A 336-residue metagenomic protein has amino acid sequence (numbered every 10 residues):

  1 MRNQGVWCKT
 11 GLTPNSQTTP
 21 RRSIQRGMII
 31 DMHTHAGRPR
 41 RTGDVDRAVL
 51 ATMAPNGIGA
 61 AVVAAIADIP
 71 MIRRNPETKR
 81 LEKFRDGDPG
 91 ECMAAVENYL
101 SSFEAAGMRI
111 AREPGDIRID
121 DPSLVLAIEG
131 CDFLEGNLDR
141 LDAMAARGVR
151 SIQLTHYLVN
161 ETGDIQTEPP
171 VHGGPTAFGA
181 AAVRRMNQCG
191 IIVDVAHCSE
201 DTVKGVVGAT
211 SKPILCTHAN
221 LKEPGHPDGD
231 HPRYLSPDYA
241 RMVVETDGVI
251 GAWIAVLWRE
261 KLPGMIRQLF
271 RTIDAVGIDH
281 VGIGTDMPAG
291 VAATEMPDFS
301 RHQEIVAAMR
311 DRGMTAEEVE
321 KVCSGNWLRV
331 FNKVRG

Functional and structural regions predicted by a protein language model:
C8, Q17-R21, G27, P297-G336: Mid-to-C-terminal alpha-helical segments outside catalytic/metal-binding sites
T19-W253, L257, F270-I273, H280 (+2 more regions): Extended, charged catalytic domains and RNA/DNA-binding interfaces, predominantly in divalent-metal-using enzymes
V62, V281-G284, E318-C323: Conserved active-site loop/cleft motifs that coordinate metal ions or position small ligands
W253-I254, V276-F299: Short acidic/histidine-rich active-site segments
R267-T272, V276, V330-G336: C-terminal functional module detector
